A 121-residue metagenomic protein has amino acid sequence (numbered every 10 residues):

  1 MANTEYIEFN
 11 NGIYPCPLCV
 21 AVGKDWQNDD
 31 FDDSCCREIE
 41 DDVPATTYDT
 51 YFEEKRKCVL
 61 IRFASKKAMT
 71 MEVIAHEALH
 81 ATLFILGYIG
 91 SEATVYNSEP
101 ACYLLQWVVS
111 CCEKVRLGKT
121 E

Functional and structural regions predicted by a protein language model:
M1-D41: Short, charged/polar N-terminal "headpieces" of proteins
E5, T47-Y48, E121: N-terminal compositionally biased, intrinsically disordered segments and leader/signal-like regions
D25-M69, A81-I85: Active-site scaffold of zinc-dependent metalloenzymes
K67-M71, V95-S98: Aromatic-acidic/polar surface patches that form glycan- and anion
V73-A75: A basic- and aromatic-enriched beta-loop-alpha substructure that forms the phosphate/nucleotide- and DNA/RNA-contacting
E77-A78, V108: Amphipathic alpha-helical segments in well-ordered regions
A78-V95: Catalytic Zn2+-binding segment of zinc metalloproteases
E92-E121: Post-HExxH zinc-binding segment in Zn-dependent metallohydrolases
